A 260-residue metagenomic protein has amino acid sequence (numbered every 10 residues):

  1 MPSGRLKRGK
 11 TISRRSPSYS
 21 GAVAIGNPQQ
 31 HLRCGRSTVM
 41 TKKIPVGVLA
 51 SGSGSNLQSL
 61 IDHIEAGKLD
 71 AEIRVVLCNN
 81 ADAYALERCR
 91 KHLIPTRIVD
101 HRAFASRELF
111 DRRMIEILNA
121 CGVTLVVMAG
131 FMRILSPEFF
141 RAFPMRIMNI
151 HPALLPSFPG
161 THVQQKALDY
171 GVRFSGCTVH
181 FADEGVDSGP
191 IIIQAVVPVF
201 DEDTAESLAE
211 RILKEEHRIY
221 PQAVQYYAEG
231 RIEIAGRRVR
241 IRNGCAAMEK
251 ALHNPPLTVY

Functional and structural regions predicted by a protein language model:
S3-A22, G26, P221-Y260: C-terminal and late-domain segments of enzyme folds
Q30-H31: Cationic, low-complexity basic patches in intrinsically disordered or flexible, solvent-exposed regions
V39-Y84, R88: N-terminal Rossmann-like dinucleotide-binding module
H63, L125-R242: Donor/substrate-binding cores of folate-linked one-carbon enzymes
A71-R112: Short, surface-exposed acidic-centric catalytic microdomains
C78-N79, R102-A103, R107-E108, C121-P137: N-terminal glycine-rich "phosphate-gripper" loop used for MgATP/nucleotide binding and carboxylate activation
R112-A120: Short, well-structured alpha-helical segments in soluble
